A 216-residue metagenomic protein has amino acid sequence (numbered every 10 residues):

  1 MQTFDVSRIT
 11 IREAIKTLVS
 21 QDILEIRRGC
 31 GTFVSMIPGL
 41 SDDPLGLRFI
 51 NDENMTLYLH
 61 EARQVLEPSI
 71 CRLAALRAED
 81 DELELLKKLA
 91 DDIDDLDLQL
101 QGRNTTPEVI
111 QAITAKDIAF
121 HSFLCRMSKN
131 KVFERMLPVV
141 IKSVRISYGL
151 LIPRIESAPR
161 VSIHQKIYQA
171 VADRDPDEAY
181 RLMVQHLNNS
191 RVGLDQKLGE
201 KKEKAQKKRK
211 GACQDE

Functional and structural regions predicted by a protein language model:
M1-L66, R72, L76, E200-K204 (+1 more regions): Short linear motifs at protein or domain termini
I11, V34, I167, R174-D175 (+1 more regions): Hydrophobic structural packing positions in well-ordered secondary structure
L59-G149, P159-A170, E178-G193: Conserved amphipathic alpha-helical segments that form helical-bundle/coiled-coil interaction surfaces
D177-E216: C-terminal effector-binding regulatory domain of bacterial HTH transcription factors
